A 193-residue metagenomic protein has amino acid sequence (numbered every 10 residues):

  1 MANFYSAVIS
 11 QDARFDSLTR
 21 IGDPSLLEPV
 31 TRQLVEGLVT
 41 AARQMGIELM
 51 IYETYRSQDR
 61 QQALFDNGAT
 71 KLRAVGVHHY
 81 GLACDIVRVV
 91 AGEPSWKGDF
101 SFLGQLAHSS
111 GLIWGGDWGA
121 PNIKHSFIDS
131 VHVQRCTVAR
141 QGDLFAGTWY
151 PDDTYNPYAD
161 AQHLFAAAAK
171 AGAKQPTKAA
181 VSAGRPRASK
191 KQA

Functional and structural regions predicted by a protein language model:
M1-R14, D66-L82: Short, composition-biased local secondary-structure segments
A2-M50: Active-site acidic/histidine clusters and adjacent loop/turn architecture that either coordinate catalytic ions
R14-S17, R60-Q61, K71-R73, D129: Glycine-rich, flexible loop/turn motifs
P29-R32, Y55-Q58, Y80: Alpha-helix initiation and capping sites
V30-L34, L38, R60, D99 (+1 more regions): Stable alpha-helical elements in mature extracytoplasmic
T31, E53, S95-K97: Charged, low-complexity surface patches
V39-N67, G115: Extended, low-complexity, intrinsically disordered C-terminal regulatory tails of eukaryotic serine/threonine kinases
K71-A193: Catalytic cores and adjacent binding grooves of peptidoglycan-active enzymes
